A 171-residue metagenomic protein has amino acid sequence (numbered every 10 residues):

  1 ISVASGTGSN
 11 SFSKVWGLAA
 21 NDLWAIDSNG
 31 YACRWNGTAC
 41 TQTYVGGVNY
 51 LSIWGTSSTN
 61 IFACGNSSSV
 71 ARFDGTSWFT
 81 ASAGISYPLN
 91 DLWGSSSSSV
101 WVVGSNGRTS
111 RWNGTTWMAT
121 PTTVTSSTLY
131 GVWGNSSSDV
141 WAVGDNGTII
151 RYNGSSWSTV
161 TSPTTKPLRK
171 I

Functional and structural regions predicted by a protein language model:
I1-I171: Residue-level hotspots at or immediately adjacent to binding/recognition sites across diverse folds
